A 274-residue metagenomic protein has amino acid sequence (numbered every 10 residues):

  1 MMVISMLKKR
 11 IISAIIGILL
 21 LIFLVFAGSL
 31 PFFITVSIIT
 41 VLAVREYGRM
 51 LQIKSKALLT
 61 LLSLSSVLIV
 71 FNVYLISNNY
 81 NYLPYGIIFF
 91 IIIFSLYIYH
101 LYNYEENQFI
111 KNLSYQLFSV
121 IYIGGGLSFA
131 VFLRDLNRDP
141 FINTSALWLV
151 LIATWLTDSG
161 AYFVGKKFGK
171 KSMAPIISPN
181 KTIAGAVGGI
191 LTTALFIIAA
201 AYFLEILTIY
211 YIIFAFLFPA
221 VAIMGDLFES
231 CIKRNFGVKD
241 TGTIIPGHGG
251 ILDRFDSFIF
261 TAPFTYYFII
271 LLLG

Functional and structural regions predicted by a protein language model:
M2-L217: Membrane-embedded alpha-helical bundles of polytopic integral membrane proteins
I18, T193-A194, R254, T261 (+1 more regions): Hydrophobic transmembrane alpha-helices of multi-pass small-molecule transporters
Y162-G165, K233, T261: Generic transmembrane alpha-helix signature in multi-pass membrane proteins, especially transporters/channels
N235-S257: Interfacial loop-to-transmembrane junctions
Y266-G274: Juxtamembrane boundary at the C-terminal end of a transmembrane helix
